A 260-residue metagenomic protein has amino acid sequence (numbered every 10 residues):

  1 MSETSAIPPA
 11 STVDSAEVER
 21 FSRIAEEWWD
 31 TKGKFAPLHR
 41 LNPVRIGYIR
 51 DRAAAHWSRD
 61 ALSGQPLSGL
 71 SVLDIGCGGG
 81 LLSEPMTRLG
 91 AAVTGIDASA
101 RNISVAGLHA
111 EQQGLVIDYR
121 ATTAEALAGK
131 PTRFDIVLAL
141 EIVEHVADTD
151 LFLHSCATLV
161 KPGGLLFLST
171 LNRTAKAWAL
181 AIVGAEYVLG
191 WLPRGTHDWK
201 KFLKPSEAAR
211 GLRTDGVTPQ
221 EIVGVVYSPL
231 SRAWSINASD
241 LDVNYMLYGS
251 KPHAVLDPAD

Functional and structural regions predicted by a protein language model:
S2-F35: N-terminal, positively charged/glycine-rich alpha-helical extensions of SAM-dependent methyltransferases
S15, P43, V146, F202 (+1 more regions): Short, solvent-exposed loop/helix junctions and linker helices that flank or host conserved functional motifs
F35-L38, Q113, V188, R210-D260: A C-terminal cap/extension of S-adenosyl-L-methionine-dependent methyltransferases that defines the acceptor-substrate
R40-S68: Conserved alpha-helix/loop element of class I SAM-dependent methyltransferases that forms part of the SAM/SAH-binding
R59-Q65, L70-K176, A208, L247-G249: Conserved SAM-binding loop
A177-Y187: Short, flexible, mixed-charge acidic loops at enzyme active sites
G190-E207: Acceptor-substrate binding/catalytic loop of class I
